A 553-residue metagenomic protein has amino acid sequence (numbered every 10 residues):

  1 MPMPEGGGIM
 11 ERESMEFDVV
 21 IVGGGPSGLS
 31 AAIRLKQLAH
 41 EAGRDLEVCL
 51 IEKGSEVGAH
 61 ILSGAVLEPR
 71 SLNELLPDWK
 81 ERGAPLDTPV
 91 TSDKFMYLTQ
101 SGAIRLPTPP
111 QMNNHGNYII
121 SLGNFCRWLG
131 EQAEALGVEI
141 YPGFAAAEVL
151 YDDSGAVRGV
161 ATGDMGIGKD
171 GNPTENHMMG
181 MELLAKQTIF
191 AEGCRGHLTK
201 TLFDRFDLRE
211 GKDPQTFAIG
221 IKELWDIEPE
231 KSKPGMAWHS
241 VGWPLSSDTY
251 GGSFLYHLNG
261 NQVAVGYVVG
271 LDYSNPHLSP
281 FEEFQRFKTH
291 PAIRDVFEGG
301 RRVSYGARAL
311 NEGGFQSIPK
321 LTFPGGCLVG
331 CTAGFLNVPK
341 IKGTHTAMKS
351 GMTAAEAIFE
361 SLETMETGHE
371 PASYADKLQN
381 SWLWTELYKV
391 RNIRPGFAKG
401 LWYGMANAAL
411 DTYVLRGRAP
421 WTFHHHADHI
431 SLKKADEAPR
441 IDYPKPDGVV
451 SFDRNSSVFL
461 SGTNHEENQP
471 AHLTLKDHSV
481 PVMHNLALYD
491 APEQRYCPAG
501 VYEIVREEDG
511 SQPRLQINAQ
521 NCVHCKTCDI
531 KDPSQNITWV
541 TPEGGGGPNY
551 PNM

Functional and structural regions predicted by a protein language model:
P2-A103, P107-T422, E466-A471, V480-R514 (+4 more regions): Residues forming the flavin
G404-N464: Long, low-complexity segments enriched in small/aliphatic residues
